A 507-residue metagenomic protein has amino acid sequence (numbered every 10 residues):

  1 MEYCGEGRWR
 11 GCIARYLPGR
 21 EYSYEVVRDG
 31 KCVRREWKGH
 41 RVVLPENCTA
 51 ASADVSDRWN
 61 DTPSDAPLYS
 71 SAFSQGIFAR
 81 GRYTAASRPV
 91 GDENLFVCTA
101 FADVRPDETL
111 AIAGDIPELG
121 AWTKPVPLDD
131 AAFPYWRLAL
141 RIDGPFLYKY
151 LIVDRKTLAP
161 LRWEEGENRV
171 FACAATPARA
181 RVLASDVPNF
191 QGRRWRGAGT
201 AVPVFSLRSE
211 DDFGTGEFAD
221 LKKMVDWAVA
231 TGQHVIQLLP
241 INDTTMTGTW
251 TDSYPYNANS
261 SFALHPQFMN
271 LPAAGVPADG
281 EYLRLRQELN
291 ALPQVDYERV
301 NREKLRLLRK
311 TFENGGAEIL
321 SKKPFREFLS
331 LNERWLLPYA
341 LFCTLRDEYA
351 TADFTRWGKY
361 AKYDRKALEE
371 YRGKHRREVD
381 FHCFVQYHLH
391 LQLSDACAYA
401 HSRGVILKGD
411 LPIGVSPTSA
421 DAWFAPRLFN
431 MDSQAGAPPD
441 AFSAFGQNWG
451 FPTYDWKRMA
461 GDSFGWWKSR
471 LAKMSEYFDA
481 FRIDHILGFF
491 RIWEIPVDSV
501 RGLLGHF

Functional and structural regions predicted by a protein language model:
M1-E21, V27-C48, L95-P145, V153-T176 (+2 more regions): Aromatic-rich carbohydrate-binding modules that target alpha-glucans
S52-E108, P177-R193: Basic K/R-rich, polyanion-interacting modules in nucleoproteins and related proteins
I112-A113, D243, G248-S261, G488-F507: Aromatic- and carboxylate-enriched substrate-binding clefts and catalytic-loop regions of carbohydrate-active enzymes
Q191-P426, M459-A460: Acidic/aromatic-lined carbohydrate-recognition and catalytic surfaces of CAZymes acting on diverse glycans
Q233, F478-A480: A structural motif
L337, A398, I406-Y477, R491-F507: Substrate-binding/active-site clefts of carbohydrate-active enzymes
